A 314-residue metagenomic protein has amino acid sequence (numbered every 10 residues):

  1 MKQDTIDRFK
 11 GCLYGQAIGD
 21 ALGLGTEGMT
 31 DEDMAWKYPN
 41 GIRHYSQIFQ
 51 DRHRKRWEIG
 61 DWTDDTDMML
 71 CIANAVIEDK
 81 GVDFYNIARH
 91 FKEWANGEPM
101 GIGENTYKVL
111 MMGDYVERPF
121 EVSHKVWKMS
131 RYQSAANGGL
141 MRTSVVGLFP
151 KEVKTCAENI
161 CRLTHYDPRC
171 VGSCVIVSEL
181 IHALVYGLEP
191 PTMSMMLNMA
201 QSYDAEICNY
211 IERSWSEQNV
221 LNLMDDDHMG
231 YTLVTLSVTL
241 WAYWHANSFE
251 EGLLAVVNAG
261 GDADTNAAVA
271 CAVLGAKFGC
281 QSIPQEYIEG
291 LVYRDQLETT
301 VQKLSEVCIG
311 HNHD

Functional and structural regions predicted by a protein language model:
M1-D314: Structured, active/binding-site neighborhoods that engage oxygen-rich ligands
